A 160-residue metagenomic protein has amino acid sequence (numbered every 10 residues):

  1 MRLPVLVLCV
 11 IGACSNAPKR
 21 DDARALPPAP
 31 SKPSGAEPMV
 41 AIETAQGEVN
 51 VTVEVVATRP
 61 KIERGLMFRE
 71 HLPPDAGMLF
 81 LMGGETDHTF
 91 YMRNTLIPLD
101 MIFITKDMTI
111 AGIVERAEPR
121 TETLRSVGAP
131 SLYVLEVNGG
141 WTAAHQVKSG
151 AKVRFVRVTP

Functional and structural regions predicted by a protein language model:
M1-V7: Sec-dependent signal peptide recognition, specifically the positively charged N-region followed immediately by
V10-A13: C-terminal motif of bacterial Sec signal peptides marking the signal peptidase cleavage site
S15-P160: Compact, glycine-rich, soluble single-domain proteins
